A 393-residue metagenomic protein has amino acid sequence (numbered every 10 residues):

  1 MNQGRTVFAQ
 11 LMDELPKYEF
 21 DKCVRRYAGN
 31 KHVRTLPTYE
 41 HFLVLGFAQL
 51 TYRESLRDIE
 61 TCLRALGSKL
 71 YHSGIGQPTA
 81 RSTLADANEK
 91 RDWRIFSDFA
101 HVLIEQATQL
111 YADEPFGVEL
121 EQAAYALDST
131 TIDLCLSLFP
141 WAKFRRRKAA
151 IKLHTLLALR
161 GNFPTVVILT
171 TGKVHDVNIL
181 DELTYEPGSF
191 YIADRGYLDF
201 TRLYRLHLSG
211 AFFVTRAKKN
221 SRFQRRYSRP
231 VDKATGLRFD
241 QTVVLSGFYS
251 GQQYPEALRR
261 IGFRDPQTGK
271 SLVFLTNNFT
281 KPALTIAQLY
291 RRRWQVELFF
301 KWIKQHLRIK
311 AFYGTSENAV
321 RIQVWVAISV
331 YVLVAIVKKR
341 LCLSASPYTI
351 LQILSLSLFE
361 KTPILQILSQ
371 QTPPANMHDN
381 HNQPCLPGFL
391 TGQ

Functional and structural regions predicted by a protein language model:
M1-D58, C62, R91, D98-Q106 (+2 more regions): Single, function-defining residue in the core of a domain
D58-G67, I75-S82: A short glycine/small-residue-enriched secondary-structure motif
L70-S73, E360: Juxtamembrane membrane-interface segments at transmembrane alpha-helix termini
H72-R91, H101: Major-groove recognition helix of helix-turn-helix-like DNA-binding domains
A142: A glycine- and small-aliphatic-rich helix-loop capping segment at beta-alpha/alpha-beta transitions that lines
